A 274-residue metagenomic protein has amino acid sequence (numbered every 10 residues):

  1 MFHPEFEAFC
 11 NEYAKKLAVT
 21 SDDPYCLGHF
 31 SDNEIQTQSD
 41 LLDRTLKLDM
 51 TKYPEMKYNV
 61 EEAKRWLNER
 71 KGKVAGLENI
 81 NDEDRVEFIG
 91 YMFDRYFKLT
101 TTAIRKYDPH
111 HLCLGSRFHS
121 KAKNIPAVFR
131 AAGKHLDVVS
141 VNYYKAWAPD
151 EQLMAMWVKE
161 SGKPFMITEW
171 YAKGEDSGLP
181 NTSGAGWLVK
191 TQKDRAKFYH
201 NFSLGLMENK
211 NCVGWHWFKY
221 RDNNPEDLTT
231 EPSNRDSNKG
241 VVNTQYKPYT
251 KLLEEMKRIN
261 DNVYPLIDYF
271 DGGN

Functional and structural regions predicted by a protein language model:
M1-D32, T37-Q38: Acidic/aromatic-lined carbohydrate-recognition and catalytic surfaces of CAZymes acting on diverse glycans
M1-F9, N79-D94, D137-A146, N181-R195 (+1 more regions): The substrate-binding groove and active-site-proximal loops of carbohydrate-active enzymes, especially glycoside
E5-E12, K16, R95, L99 (+3 more regions): Extracytoplasmic/secreted proteins, especially bacterial periplasmic and envelope-associated proteins
P24-A127: Polysaccharide-binding and catalytic clefts of secreted carbohydrate-active enzymes
P24-G28, N33, W170, G184-V242: Substrate-binding cleft of secreted/luminal carbohydrate-active enzymes
Q38-D40, G174-L179, D227: Short acidic/His/Gly/Ser-rich catalytic and metal-binding motifs that mark active-site loops of diverse hydrolases
T45-N59, K64, F218-N274: Aromatic-rich peripheral "rim/lid" segments of glycoside hydrolase catalytic domains that contact and position glycan
E87-T102, K106-G184, H200-L204: Glycoside hydrolase catalytic-domain groove-lining segments
